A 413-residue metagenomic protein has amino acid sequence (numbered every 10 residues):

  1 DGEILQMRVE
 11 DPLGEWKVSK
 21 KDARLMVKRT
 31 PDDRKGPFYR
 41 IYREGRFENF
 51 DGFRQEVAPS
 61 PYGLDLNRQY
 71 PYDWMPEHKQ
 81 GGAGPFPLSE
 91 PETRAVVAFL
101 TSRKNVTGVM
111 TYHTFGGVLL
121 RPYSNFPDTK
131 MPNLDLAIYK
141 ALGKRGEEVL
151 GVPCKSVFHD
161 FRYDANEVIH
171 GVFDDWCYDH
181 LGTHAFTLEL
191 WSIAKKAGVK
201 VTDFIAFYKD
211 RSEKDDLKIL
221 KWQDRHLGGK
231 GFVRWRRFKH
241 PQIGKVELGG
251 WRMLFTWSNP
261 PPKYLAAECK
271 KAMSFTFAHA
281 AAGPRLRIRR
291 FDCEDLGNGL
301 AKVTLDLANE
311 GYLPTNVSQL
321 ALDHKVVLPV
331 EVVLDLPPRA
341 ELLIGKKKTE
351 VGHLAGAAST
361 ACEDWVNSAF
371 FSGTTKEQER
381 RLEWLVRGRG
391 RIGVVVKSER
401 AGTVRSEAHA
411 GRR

Functional and structural regions predicted by a protein language model:
D1-M7, P12-V18, A23-L25, G52-R54: Acidic, glycine-anchored loop motifs typical of Ca2+
Q6-D11, K17, R29-E44: Serine/threonine-rich low-complexity intrinsically disordered regions
G14, S124-F126, V317, L322: Residues in and immediately flanking transmembrane alpha helices
S19, T129-M131, V327: A generic membrane alpha-helix/interface feature
K21, A83, Y163, T202-I205 (+2 more regions): General N-terminal targeting signals
V27, P37-F38, R43-L296, K302 (+3 more regions): Metallocarboxypeptidase
A308-R413: C-terminal beta-sandwich/jelly-roll accessory domains of carbohydrate-active enzymes
